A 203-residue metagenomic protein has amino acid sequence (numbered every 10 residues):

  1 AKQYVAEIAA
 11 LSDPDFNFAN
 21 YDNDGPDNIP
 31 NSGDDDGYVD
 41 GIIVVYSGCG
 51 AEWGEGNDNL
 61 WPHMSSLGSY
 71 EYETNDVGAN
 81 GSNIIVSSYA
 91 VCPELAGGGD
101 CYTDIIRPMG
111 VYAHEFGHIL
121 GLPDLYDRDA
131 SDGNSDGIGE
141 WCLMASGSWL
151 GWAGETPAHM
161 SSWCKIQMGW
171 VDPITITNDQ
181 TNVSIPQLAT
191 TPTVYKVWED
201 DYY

Functional and structural regions predicted by a protein language model:
A1, N17, D104, P108: Conserved acidic
A1-S12, F16, D179-N182: Surface-exposed, low-complexity/disordered Ser/Thr/Gly/Pro/Asn-rich loops and linkers
I8, N20, G25, T74-D76: Generic alpha-helical secondary structure signal
D15, G33-G37, Y126, M144: Intrinsic disorder/low-complexity detector
F18-G41: Acidic, glycine-anchored loop motifs typical of Ca2+
G41, S47-Y203: Extracellular hydrolytic enzyme modules, especially secreted metalloproteases of the metzincin/thermolysin-like class
